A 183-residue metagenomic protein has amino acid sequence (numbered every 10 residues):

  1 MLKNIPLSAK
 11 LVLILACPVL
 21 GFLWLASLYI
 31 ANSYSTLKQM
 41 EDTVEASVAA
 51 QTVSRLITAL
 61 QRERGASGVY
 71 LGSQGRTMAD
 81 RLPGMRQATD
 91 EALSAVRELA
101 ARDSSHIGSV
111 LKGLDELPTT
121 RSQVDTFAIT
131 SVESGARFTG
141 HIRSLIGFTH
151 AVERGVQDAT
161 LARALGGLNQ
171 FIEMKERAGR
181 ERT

Functional and structural regions predicted by a protein language model:
M1-T183: Hydrophobic alpha-helical segments
